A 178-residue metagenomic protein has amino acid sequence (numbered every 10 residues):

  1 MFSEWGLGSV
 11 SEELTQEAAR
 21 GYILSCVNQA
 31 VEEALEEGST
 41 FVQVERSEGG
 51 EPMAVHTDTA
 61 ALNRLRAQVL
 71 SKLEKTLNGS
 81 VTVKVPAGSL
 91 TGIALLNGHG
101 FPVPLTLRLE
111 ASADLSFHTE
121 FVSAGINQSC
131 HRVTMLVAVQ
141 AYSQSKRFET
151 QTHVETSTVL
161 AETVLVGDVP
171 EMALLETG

Functional and structural regions predicted by a protein language model:
M1-A18: Transmembrane signal-anchor/signal-peptide helices with a preference for the extracytoplasmic
E4, S39-F41, T156: Generic secondary-structure boundary/loop-capping signal
E4-W5, S9, S47, E51 (+1 more regions): A generic structural signal for ordered alpha-helices
W5-G6, L24-S25, Q29, R147: Hydrophobic alpha-helical segments involved in membrane association or supramolecular assembly
Q16-E51: Short extracytoplasmic
V42-A67: Signal peptide-directed extracytoplasmic domains
D58-T59, N63-E176: Soluble extracytoplasmic domains of inner/organellar membrane proteins
